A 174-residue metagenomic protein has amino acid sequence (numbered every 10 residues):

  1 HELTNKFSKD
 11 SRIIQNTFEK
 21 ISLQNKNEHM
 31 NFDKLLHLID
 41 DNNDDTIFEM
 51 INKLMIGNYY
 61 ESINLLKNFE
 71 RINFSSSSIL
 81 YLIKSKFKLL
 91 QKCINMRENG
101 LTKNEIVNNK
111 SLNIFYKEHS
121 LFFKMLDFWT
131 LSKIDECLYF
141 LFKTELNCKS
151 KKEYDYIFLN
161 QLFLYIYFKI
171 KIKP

Functional and structural regions predicted by a protein language model:
H1-E49, K53: Long, charge-dense, solvent-exposed interaction surfaces that engage phosphate-rich ligands
N58-P174: Helix-rich C-terminal "collar"/helical-bundle subdomain used as an assembly and partner-interaction module in RFC-like
